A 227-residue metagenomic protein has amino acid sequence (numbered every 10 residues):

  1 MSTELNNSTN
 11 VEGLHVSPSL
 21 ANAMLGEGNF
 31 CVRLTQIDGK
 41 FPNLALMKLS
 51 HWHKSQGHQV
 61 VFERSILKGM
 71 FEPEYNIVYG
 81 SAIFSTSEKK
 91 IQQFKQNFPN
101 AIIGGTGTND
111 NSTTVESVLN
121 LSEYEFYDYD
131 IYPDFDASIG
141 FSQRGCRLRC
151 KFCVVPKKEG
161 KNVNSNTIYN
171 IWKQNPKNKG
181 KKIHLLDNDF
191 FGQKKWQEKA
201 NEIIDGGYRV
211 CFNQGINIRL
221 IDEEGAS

Functional and structural regions predicted by a protein language model:
M1-N100, N109-D110, R219: A short, structured N-terminal alpha-helical element that caps or precedes a catalytic domain
L25-C31, P133-A137, K179: A short, charged/proline- and glycine-enriched loop that marks the coil->beta-strand transition at the N-terminal
T35, S81, G104-T106, F141 (+2 more regions): A cross-family glycoside hydrolase active-site/sugar-binding cleft signature
Y75-Y79, K151, K181-I183: Conserved acidic residues
K90-I91, D110-L119, K151, L220-E224: Short, charged, surface-exposed secondary-structure boundary motifs
A101-Y129: Ser/Thr/Gly-rich flexible loops in soluble cytosolic domains mediating phosphotransfer, phosphorylation
P133-K173: Canonical Radical SAM [4Fe-4S] cluster-binding loop centered on the CxxxCxxC motif and its immediate flanking residues
W172-S227: Conserved SAM/AdoMet-binding glycine-rich loop
